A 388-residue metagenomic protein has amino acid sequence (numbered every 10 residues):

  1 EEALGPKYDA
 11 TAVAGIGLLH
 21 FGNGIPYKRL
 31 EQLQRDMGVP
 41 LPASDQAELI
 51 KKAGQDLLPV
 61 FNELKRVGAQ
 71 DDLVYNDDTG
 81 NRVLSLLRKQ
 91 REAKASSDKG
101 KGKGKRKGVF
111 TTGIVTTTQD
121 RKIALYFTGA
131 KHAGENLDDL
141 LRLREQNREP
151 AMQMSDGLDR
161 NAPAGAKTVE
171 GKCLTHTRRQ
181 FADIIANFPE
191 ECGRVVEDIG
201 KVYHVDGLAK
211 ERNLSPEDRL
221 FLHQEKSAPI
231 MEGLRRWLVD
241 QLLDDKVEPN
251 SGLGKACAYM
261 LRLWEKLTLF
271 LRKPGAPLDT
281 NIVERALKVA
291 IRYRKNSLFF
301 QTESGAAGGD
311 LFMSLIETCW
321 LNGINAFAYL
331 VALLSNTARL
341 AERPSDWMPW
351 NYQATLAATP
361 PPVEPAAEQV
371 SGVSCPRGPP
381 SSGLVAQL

Functional and structural regions predicted by a protein language model:
E1-P379, L384-L388: Catalytic center-proximal scaffold of phosphoryl-transfer enzymes
